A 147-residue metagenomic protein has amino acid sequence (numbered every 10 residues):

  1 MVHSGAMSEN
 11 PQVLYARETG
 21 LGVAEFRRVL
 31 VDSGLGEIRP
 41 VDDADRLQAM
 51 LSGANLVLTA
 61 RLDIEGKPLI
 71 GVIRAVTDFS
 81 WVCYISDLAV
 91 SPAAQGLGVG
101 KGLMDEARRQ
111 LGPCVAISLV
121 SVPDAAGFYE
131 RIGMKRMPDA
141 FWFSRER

Functional and structural regions predicted by a protein language model:
V2-D42, A140: Short amphipathic alpha-helix that is part of the acyltransferase structural core
L21, S80, P123-G127: Short alpha-helical
Q48-T59, V115, D139: A short helix-loop-beta-strand connector motif used in the catalytic cores of GNAT acetyltransferases and, in some
T59, G66-T77, V82-A89: Conserved beta-strand in the GNAT
V90, G96-R109: Conserved acetyl-CoA-binding loop-helix of GNAT-fold acetyltransferases
K101, P113-R147: Conserved active-site alpha-helix within GNAT-family acetyltransferase domains
